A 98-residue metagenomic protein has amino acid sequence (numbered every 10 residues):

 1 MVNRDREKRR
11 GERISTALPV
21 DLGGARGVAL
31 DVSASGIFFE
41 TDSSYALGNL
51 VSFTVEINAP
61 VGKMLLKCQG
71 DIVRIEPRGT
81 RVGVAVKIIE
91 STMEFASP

Functional and structural regions predicted by a protein language model:
M1-V32: N-terminal helix initiation/capping motif
D21-G24, V61-Q69: Short coil-to-beta-strand transition motifs
A29, G70-I72: Conserved hydrophobic positions within beta-strands
L30, M93-P98: A short macromolecule-binding patch
A34, I75-T80: Short, conserved beta-turn/loop elements at beta-strand boundaries and strand-helix junctions
R78-I89: Short, solvent-exposed secondary-structure boundary/capping segments
